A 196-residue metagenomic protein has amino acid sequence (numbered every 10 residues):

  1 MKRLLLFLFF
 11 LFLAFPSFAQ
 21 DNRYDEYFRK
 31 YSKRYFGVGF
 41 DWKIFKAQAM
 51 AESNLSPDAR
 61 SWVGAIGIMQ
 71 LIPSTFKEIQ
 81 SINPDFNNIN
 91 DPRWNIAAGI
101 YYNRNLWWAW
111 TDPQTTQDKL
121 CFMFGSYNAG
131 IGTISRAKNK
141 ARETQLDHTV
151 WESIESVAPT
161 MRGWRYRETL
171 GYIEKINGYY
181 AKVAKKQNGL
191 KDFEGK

Functional and structural regions predicted by a protein language model:
M1-F36, P57, S81-I82, K196: N-terminal export signals and maturation junctions of secreted/periplasmic proteins
F18-E26, S74-Y101, N105-K196: Non-catalytic cell-wall polysaccharide-engagement segments
R23, F40-F45, M50, V63-I66 (+1 more regions): Extracytoplasmic
S32-F40, D112, T116: Short, charged helix-capping/linker segments at alpha-helix termini
M50-T75, G130, I176, Y180: Cell-wall polysaccharide-cleaving catalytic domain and substrate-binding groove, primarily in peptidoglycan/chitin
